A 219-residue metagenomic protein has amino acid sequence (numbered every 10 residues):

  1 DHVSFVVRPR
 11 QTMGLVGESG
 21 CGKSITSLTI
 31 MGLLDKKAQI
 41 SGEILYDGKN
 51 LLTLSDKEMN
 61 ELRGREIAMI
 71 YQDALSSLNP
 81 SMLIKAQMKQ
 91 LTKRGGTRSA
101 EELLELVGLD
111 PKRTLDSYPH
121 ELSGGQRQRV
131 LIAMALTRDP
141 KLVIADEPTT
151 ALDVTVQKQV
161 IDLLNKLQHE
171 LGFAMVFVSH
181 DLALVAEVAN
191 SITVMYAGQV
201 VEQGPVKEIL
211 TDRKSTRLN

Functional and structural regions predicted by a protein language model:
Q39-N50: Conserved ABC transporter NBD signature motif
Y118-L122, Q126: Conserved ABC ATPase signature
T137-K141: A short, proline-enriched helix->beta-strand linker immediately N-terminal to the Walker B motif in ABC-type P-loop
K158-G172, A183: Helical segment within the ABC ATPase nucleotide-binding domain
V185-E187: A short, surface-exposed alpha-helical micro-motif characterized by mixed small hydrophobic and charged/polar residues
S191, Q203: Short, glycine/charged-rich "phosphate-handling" switch motifs in NTP-dependent and phosphotransfer domains
